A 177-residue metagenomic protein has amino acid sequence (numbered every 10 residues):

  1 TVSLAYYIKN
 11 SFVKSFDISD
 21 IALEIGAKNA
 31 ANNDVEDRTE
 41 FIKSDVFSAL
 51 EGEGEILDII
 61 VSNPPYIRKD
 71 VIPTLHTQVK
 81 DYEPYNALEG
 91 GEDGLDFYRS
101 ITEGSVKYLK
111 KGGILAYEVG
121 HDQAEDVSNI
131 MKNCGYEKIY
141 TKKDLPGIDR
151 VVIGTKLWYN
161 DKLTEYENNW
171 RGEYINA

Functional and structural regions predicted by a protein language model:
T1-S62, I67-P73: Conserved SAM/SAH cofactor-binding pocket of Class I
L4, V79, I101-S105: Class I S-adenosylmethionine-dependent transferase superfamily signal
V35, E83, Y108-K111: Helix-to-beta-strand junctions that scaffold the AdoMet/dcAdoMet cofactor pocket in Class I SAM-dependent enzymes
Y66, T155-W158: C-terminal beta-strand of the catalytic ATP-binding
Y66-D96: Mobile active-site "lid"/loop adjacent to the S-adenosyl-L-methionine
E92-K156: Conserved Class I SAM-dependent methyltransferase catalytic core
L157-A177: Flexible, glycine-/basic-rich loop-and-beta segments that form/coincide with the SAM-dependent methyltransferase
